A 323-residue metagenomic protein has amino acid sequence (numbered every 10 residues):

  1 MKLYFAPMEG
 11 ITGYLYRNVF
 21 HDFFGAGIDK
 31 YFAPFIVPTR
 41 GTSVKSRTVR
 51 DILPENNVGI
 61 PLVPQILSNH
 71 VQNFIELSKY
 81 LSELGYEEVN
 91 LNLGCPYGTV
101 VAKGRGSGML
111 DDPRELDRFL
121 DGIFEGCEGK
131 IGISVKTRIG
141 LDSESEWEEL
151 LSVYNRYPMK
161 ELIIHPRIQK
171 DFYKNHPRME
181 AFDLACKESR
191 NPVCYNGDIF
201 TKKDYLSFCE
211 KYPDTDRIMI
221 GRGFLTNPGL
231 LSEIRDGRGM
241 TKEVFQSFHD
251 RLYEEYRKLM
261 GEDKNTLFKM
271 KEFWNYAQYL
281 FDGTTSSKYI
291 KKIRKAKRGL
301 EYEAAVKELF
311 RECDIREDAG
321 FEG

Functional and structural regions predicted by a protein language model:
M1-G323: Flavin-dependent oxidoreductase catalytic cores
